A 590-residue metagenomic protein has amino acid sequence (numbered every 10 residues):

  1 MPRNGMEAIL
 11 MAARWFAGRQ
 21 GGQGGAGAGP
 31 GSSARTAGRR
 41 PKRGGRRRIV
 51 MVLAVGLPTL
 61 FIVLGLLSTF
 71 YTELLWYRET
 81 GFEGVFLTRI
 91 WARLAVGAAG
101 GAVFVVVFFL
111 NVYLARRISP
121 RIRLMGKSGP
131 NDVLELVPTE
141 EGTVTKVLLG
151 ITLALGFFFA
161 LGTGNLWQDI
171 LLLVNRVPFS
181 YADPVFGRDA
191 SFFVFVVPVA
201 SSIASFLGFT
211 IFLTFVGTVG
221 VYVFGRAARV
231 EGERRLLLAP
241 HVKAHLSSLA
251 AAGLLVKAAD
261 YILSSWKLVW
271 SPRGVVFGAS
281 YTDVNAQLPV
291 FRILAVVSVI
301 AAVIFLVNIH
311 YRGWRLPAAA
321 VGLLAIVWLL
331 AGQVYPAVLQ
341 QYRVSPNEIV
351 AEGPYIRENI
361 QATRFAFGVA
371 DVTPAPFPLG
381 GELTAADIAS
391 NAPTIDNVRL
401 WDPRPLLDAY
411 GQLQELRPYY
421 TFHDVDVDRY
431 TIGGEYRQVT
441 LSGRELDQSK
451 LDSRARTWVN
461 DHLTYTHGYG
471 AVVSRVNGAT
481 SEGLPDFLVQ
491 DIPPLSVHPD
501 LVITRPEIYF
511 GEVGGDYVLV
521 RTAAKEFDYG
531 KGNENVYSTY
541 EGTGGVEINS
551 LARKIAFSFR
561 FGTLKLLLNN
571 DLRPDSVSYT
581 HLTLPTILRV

Functional and structural regions predicted by a protein language model:
M1-L10: Short, Lys/Arg-enriched N-terminal segments with co-localized hydrophobic residues within the first ~10-30 amino acids
L10-R40, R47, L53-L582, R589: Soluble extracytoplasmic regions of secretory-pathway and membrane proteins
